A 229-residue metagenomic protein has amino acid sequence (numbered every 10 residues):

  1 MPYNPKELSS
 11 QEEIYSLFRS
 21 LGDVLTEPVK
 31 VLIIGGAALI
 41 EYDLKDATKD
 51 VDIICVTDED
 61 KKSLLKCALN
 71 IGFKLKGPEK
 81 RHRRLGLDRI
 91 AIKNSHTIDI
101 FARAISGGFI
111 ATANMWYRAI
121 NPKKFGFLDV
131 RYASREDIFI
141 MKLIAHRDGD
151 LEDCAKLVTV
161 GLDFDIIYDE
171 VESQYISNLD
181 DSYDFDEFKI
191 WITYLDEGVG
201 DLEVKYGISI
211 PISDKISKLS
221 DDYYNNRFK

Functional and structural regions predicted by a protein language model:
M1-K229: Compositionally biased terminal segments of proteins
